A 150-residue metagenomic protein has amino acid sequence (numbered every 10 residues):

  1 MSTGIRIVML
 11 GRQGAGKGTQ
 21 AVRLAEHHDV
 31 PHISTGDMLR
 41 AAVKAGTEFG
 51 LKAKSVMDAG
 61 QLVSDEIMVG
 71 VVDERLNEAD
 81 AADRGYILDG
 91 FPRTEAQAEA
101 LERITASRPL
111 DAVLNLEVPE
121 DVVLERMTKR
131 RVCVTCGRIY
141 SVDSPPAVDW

Functional and structural regions predicted by a protein language model:
M1-W150: Glycine-rich phosphate-binding loop of ATP-dependent small-molecule kinases
